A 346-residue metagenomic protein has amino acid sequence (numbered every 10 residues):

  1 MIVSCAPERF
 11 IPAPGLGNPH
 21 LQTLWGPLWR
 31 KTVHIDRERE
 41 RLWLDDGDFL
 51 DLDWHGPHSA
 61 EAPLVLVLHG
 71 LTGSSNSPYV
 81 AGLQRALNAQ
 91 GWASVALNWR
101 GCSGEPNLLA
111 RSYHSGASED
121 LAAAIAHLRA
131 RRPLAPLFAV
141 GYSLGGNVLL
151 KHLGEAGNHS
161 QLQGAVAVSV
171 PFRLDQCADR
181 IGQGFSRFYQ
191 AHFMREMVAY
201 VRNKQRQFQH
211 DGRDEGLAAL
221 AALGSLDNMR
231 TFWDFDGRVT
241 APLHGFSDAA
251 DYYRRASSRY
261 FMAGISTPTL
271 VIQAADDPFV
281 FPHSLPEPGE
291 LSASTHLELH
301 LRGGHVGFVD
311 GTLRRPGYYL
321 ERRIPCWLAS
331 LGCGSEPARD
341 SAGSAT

Functional and structural regions predicted by a protein language model:
N18-P57, V309-R315: N-terminal cap/lid segment of alpha/beta-hydrolase-fold proteins
H55-L108, A123, H127: Short, surface-exposed "cap/lid" segments of acyl-processing enzymes
C102-F138: Catalytic nucleophile-loop/oxyanion-hole region of alpha/beta-hydrolase and closely related hydrolase-like folds
A130-P242: Alpha/beta-hydrolase-fold enzymes
R238-F261: Active-site nucleophile elbow and catalytic-triad environment of alpha/beta-hydrolase enzymes
I265, V271-Q273: Short beta-strand/loop motif that positions the catalytic acidic residue of the alpha/beta-hydrolase fold
L291-F308: Catalytic histidine neighborhood in serine/cysteine hydrolases with alpha/beta-hydrolase-type architecture
G303-G334: Catalytic active-site module of serine/aspartate enzymes centered on a nucleophile-bearing elbow/loop
